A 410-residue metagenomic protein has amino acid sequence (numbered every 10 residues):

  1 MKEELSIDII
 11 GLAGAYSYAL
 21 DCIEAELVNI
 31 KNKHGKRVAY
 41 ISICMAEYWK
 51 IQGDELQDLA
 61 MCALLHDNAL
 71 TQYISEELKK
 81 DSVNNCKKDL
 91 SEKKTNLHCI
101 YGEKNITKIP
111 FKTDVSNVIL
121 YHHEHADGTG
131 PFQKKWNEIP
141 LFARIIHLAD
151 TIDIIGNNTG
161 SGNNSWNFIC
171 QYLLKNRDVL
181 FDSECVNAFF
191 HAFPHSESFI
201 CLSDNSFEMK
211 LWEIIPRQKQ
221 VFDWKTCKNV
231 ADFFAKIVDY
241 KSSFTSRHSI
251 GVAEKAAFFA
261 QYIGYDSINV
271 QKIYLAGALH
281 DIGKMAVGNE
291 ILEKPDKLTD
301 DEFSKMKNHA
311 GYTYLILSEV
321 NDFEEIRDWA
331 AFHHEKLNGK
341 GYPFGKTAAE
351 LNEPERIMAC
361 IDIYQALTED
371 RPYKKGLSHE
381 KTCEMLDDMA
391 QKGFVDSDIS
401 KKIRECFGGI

Functional and structural regions predicted by a protein language model:
K2-I410: Histidine- and acidic-residue-rich, metal-dependent catalytic cores
